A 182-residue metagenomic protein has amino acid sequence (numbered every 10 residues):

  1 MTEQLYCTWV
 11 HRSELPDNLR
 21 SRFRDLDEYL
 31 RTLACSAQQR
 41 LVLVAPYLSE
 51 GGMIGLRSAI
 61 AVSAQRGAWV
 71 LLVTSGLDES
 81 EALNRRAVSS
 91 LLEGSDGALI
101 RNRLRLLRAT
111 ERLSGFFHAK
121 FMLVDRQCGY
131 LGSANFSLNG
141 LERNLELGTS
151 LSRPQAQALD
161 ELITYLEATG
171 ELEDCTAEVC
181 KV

Functional and structural regions predicted by a protein language model:
M1-V42, S49-V182: PLD/PLD-like phosphodiesterase catalytic module centered on the HKD motif
